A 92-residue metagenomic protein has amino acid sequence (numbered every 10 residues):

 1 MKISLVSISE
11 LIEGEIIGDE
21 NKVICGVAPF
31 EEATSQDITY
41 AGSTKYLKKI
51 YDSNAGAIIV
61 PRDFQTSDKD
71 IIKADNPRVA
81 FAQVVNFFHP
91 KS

Functional and structural regions predicted by a protein language model:
M1-S92: Terminal amphipathic alpha-helical/low-complexity segments used for targeting or macromolecular assembly
